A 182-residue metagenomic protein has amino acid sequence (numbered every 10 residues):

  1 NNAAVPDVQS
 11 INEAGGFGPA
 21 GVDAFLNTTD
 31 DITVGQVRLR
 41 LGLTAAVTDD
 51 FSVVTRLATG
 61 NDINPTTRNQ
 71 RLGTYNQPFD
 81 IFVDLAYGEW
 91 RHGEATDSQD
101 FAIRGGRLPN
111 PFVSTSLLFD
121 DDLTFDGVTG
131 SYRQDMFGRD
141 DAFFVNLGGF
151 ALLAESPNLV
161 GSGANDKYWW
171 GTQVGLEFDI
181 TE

Functional and structural regions predicted by a protein language model:
N1-D97, F101-I103, Y132-R139, F143 (+1 more regions): Beta-barrel outer-membrane channel/assembly domains of diderm bacteria
N64, L118-F119: Intrinsically disordered, low-complexity serine/threonine-rich segments
R91-I103, P111, S116, D122-E182: Signature for the C-terminal beta-barrel architecture of outer-membrane proteins
G106: Small/polar (Gly/Ser/Thr/Ala-rich) solvent-exposed segments that form structured loops/beta-strands/short helices used
